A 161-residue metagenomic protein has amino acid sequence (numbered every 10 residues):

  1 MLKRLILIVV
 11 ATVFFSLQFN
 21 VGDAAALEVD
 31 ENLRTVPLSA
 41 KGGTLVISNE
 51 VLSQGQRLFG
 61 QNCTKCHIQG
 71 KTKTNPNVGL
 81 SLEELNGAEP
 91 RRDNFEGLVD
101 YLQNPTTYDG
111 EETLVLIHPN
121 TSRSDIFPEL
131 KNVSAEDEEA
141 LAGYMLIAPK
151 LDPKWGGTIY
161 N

Functional and structural regions predicted by a protein language model:
M1-V9: Bacterial N-terminal signal peptides that target proteins for export
F15-D23: C-terminal segment of classical bacterial N-terminal signal peptides
L27-L58: Electrostatic cytochrome c docking/interface patches
V51, G55, F59, N94-L98 (+2 more regions): Stable alpha-helical elements in mature extracytoplasmic
F59-G70, L141-M145: The canonical Cys-X-X-Cys-His
I68-Y101: Gly/Gly-Pro-rich "capping" loops immediately C-terminal to redox-active cysteine motifs in periplasmic/lumenal
N75-E83, Q103-E136: Axial heme c-ligation environment in periplasmic c-type cytochrome domains
D100-Y101, S122-I159: C-terminal capping alpha-helices of c-type cytochrome domains
